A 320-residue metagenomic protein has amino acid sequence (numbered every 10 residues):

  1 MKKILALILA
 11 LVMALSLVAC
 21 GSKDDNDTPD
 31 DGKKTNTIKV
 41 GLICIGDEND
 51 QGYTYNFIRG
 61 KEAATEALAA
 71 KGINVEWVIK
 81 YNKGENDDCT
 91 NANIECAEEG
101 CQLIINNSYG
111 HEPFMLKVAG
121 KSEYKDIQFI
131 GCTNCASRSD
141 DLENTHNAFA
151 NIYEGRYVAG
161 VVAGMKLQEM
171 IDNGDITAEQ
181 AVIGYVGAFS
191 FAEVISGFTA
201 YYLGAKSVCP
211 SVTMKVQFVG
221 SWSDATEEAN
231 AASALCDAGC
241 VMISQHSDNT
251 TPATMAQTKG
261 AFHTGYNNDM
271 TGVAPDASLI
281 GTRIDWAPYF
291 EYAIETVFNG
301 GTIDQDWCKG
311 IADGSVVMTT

Functional and structural regions predicted by a protein language model:
M1-L11: Positively charged n-region of N-terminal signal peptides that target proteins for export
V12-M13, R138: Alpha-helical transmembrane segments and their juxtamembrane interfaces
S16-A19: C-terminal motif of bacterial Sec signal peptides marking the signal peptidase cleavage site
G21-K23: Bacterial signal peptide processing site
D30-T320: A residue-level marker of the well-folded mature domains of exported/periplasmic proteins
